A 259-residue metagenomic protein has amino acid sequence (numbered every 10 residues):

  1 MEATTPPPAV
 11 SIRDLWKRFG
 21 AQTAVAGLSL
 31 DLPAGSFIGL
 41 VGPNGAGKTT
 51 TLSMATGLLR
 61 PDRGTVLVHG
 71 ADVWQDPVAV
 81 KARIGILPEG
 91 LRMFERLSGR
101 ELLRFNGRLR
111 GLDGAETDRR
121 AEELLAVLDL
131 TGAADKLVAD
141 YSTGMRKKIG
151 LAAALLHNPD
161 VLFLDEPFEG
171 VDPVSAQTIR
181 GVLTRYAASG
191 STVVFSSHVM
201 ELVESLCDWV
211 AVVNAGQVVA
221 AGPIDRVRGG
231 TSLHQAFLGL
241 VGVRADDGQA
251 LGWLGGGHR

Functional and structural regions predicted by a protein language model:
T56: Helix-to-loop junction immediately C-terminal to a conserved catalytic motif
G64-D72, V80: Conserved ABC transporter NBD signature motif
R104, R108, A115-A133: Conserved ABC ATPase "signature" region
L162-E166: Catalytic Walker B motif of ABC-type/P-loop ATPase nucleotide-binding domains
Q177-S189: Helical segment within the ABC ATPase nucleotide-binding domain
A221-G222: ABC ATPase "signature
